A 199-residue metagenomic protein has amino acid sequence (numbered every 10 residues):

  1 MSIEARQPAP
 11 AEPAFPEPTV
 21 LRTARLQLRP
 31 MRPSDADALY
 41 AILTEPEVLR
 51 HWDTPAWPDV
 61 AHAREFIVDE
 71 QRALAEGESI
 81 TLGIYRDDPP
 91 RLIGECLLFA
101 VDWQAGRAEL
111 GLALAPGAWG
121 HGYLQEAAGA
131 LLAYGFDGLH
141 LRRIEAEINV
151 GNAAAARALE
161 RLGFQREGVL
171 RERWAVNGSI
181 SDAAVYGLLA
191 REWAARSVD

Functional and structural regions predicted by a protein language model:
M1-P46, R50, T81, Y85-D199: Acyl-donor (CoA/ACP) binding surface of acyl/acetyltransferases
E47-D69, I80-L82: Conserved GNAT-fold acetyl-CoA-binding loop/helix
D59-A61, L74, W193-A194: A short hydrophobic/aromatic micro-motif that marks alpha-helical segments and, especially, helix-coil
D69-E70, Y134: A generic secondary-structure signal
E70-Q71, P116: Short helix-to-loop capping/linker segments positioned immediately adjacent to catalytic or ligand/cofactor-binding
R72-G77, F164: Short loop/turn motifs at secondary-structure junctions and domain boundaries
